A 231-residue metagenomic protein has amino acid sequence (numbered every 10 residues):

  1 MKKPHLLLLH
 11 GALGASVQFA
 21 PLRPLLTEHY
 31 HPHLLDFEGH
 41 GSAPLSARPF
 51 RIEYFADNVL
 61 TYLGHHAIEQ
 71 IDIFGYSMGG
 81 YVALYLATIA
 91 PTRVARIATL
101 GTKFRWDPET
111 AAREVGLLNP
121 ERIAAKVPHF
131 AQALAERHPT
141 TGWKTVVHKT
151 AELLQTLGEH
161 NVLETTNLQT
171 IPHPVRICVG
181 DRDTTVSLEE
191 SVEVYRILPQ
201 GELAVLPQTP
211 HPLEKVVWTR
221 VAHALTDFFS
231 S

Functional and structural regions predicted by a protein language model:
K2-L45: Conserved HGGG/HGGXW glycine-rich cap/lid loop of the alpha/beta-hydrolase fold
Y54-I71: Conserved acidic catalytic loop of the alpha/beta-hydrolase fold
Y81-I89, A95-V127: Flexible "cap/lid" loop of the alpha/beta hydrolase fold
K149-N167: Active-site nucleophile elbow and catalytic-triad environment of alpha/beta-hydrolase enzymes
I171, I177-V179, D183: Short beta-strand/loop motif that positions the catalytic acidic residue of the alpha/beta-hydrolase fold
R182-V186, H211: Acidic catalytic loop of the alpha/beta-hydrolase fold
S187-R196: Short alpha-helix in the alpha/beta-hydrolase fold that links the catalytic acid
G201-E202, P207-S231: Catalytic active-site module of serine/aspartate enzymes centered on a nucleophile-bearing elbow/loop
